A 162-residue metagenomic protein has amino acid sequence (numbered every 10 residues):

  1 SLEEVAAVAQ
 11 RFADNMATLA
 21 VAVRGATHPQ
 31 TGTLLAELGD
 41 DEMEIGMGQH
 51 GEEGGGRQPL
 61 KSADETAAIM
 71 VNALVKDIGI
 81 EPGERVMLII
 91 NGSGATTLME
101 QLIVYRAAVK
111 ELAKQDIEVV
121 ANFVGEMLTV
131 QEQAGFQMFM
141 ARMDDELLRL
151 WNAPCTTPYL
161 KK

Functional and structural regions predicted by a protein language model:
E3-L102: Mixed-charge interfacial surface used for oligomerization/domain docking and macromolecular partner engagement
A73-K162: C-terminal non-catalytic interaction/assembly regions of soluble proteins
